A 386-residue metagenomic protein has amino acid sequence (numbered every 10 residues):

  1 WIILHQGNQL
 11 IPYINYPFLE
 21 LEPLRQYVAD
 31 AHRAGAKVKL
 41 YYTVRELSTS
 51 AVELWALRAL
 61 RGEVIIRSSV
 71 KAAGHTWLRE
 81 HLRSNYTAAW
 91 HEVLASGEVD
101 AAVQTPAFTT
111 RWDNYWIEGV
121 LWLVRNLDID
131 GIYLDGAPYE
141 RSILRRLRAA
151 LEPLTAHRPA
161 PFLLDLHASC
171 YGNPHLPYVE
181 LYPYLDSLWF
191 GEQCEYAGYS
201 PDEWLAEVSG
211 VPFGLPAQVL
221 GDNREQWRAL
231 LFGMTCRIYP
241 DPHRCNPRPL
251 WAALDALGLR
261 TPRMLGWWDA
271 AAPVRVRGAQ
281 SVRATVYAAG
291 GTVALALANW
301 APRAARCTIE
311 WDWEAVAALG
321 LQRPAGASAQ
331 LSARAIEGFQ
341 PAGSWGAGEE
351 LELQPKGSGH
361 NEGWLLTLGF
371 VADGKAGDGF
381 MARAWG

Functional and structural regions predicted by a protein language model:
W1-I117, L121, R125-I129, R141: Aromatic-lined carbohydrate-binding/catalytic grooves of carbohydrate-active enzymes
I3-H5, K39-T43, Y133-D135, D165-S169 (+1 more regions): A cross-family glycoside hydrolase active-site/sugar-binding cleft signature
A31, F108-Y171: Active-site and adjacent substrate-binding regions of carbohydrate-active enzymes
R33, D128, A288-V293, G359-N361: Short, well-ordered loop/turn elements at secondary-structure boundaries
R141, R145-A335: Active-site-proximal substrate-binding groove within the catalytic cores of carbohydrate-active enzymes
S328-L353: Solvent-exposed beta-strand/loop surfaces of large extracellular or lumenal domains
S344-G386: C-terminal beta-strand-rich structural cap/linker in extracellular carbohydrate-active enzymes
